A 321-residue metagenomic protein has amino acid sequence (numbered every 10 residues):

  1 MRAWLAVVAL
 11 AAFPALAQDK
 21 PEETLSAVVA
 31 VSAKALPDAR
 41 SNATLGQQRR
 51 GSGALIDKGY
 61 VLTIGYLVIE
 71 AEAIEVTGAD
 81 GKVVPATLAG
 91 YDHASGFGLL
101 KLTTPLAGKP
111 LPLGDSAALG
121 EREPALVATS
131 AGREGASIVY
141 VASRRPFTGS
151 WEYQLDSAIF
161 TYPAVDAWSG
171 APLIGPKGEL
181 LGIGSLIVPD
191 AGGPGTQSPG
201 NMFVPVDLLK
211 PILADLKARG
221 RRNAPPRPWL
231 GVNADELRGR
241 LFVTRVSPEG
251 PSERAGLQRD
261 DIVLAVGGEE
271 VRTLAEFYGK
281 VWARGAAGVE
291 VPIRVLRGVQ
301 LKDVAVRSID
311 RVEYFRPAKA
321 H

Functional and structural regions predicted by a protein language model:
Q18-E23, G108, E134, P176 (+5 more regions): C-terminal cap/linker of serine protease catalytic domains
E23-R40, T44: A short, Trp-centered hydrophobic/proline-enriched beta-strand micro-motif
A27-A30, V61-I64, G120-A131, G170-G193: Active-site-proximal beta-strands of protease catalytic cores
L36-D38, L55-S137, P163, A167 (+5 more regions): Conserved active-site neighborhood of the chymotrypsin/trypsin-like protease fold
G46, K109-D156, P189-P194, I212-P225: Flexible, gly/ser-rich surface segments that form the specificity/activation loops bordering the active-site cleft
Q48-G53, P110-S116, A158-P176, P248-R254: Gly/Ser-rich catalytic serine loop of serine hydrolases
D57-L62, K177-L181, S252-A275: Conserved PDZ fold ligand-binding element
T87, A214-R221, A255-Q258, L264-V266 (+1 more regions): PDZ-domain C-terminal substructure recognizer with occasional recognition of PDZ-binding tails
